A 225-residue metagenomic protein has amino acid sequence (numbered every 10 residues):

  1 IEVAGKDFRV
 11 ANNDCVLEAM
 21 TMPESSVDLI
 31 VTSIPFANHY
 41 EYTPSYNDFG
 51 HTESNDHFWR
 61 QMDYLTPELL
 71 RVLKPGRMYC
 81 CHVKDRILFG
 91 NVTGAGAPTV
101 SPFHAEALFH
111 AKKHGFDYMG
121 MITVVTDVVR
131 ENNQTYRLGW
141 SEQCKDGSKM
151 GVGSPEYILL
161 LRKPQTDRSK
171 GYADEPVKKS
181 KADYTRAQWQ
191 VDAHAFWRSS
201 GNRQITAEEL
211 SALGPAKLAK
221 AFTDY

Functional and structural regions predicted by a protein language model:
I1-Y225: Core catalytic lobe of class I
